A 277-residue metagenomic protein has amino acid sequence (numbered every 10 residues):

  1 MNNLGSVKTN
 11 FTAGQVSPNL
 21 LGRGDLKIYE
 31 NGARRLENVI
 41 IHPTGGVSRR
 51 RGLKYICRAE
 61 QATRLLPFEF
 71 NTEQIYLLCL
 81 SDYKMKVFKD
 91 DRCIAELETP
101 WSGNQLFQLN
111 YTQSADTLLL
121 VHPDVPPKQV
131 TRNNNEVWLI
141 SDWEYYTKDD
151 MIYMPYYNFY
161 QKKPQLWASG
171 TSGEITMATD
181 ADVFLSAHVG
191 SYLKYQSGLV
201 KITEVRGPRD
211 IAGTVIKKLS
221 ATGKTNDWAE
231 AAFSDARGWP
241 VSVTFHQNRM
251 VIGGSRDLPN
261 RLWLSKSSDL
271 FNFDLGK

Functional and structural regions predicted by a protein language model:
M1-C93, Q129, N133-E174, L219 (+1 more regions): N-terminal beta-propeller domains
L80, T99-K128, M250: Elongated alpha-helical scaffolds
D82, A115, S172, S197 (+2 more regions): Residue-level signal for tight coil/turn positions that link beta-strands
D91-L97, V200: Surface-exposed loop/edge segments in extracytoplasmic proteins
F107, G190, V200, G238-V241: Generic recognition of flexible, low-complexity loop/linker segments
P126-N135, D182-I211: Ser/Thr/Gly-rich low-complexity blocks that favor extended beta-strand/coil architectures
G173-T179, G207-K218: A generic structural motif
